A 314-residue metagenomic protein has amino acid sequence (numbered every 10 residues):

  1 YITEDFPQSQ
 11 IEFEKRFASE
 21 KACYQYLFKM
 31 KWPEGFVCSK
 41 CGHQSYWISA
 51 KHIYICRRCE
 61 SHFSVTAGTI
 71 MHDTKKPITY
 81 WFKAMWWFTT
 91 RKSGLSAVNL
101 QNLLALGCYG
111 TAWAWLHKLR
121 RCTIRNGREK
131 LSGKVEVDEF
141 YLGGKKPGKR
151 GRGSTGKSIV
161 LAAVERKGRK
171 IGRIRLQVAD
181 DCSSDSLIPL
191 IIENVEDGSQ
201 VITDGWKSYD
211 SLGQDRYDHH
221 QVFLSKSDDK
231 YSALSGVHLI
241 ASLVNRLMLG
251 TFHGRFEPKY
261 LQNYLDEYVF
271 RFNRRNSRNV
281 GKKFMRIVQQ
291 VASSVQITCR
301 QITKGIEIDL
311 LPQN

Functional and structural regions predicted by a protein language model:
Y1-N314: Residue-level recognition of single "structural anchor" positions that define or cap local secondary structure
